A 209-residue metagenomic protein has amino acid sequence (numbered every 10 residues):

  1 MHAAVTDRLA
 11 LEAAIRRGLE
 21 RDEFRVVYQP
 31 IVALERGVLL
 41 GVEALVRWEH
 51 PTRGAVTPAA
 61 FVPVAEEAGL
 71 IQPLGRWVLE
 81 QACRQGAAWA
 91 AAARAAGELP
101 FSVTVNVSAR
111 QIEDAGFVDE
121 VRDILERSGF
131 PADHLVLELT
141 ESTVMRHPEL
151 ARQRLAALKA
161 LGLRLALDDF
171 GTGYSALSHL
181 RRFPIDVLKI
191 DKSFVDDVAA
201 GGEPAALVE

Functional and structural regions predicted by a protein language model:
H2-V64, A92-A93, F101-A109, E138 (+1 more regions): Active-site core of bacterial EAL-family cyclic-dinucleotide phosphodiesterase domains
A3-A10, A14, E20, E66 (+4 more regions): Signal-transducing alpha-helical linker
D7, T57, G116-V118, L150-A151 (+3 more regions): Residues at alpha-helix caps and immediate loop-helix transition turns in enzyme cores, especially N- and C-cap
L11-A14, G18, A44-L45, V64-A65 (+5 more regions): Structural preference for long, well-ordered alpha-helical segments in enzyme cores
G41, R122-V198, G202: The catalytic core of metal-dependent phosphodiesterases that act on cyclic dinucleotides
A59-P63, Q72, A156, S178 (+2 more regions): Conserved long alpha-helical elements within nucleotide-processing catalytic cores of c-di-GMP signaling and class III
P73, W77-V107, D123-H134, L161: Helix C-cap/alpha-to-beta connector motif
